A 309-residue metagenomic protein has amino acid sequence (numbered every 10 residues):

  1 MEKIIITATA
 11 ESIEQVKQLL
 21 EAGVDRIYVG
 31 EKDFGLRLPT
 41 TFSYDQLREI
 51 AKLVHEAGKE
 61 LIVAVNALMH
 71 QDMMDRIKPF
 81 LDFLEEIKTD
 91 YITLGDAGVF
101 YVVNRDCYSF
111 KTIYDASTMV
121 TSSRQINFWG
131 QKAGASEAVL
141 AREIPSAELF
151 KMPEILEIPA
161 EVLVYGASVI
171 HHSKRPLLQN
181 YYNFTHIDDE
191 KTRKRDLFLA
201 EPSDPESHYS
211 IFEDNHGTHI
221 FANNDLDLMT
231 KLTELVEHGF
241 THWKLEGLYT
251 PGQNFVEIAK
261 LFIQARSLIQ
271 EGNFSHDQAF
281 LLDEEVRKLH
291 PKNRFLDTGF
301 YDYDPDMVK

Functional and structural regions predicted by a protein language model:
E2-T118, V139, S146-K309: Active-site pocket-lining/capping segments in soluble small-molecule metabolic enzymes
S123-R124: Conserved nucleotide-cofactor-binding alpha/beta core module
